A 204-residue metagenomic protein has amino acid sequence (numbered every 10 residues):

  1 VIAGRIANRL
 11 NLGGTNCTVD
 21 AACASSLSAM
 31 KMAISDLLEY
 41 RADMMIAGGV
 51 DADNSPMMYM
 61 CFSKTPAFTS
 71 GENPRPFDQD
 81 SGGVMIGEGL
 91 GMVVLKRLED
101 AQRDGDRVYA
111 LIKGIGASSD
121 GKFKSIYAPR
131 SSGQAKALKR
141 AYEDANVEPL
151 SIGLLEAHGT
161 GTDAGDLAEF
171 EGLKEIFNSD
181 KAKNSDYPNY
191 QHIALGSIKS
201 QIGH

Functional and structural regions predicted by a protein language model:
V1-H204: Condensing-enzyme catalytic core of the thiolase-fold
